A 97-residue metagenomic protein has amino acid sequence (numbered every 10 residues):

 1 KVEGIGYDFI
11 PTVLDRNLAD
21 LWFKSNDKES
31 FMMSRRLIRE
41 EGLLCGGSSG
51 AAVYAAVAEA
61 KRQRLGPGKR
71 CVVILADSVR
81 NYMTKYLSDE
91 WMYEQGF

Functional and structural regions predicted by a protein language model:
K1-G47, Y86-F97: Active-site/ligand-binding loops adjacent to catalytic centers
F9, D27-E29, A51, L75-R80: Glycine-rich beta-alpha junction loops
T12, V57-F97: Phosphate-binding loop/pocket of nucleotide- and phosphate-handling active sites
S34, A52-A60: Buried hydrophobic packing segments
S48-A52, C71: Ser/Thr-glycine-rich phosphate-binding loops at phosphate-binding pockets of nucleotides, nucleotide cofactors
